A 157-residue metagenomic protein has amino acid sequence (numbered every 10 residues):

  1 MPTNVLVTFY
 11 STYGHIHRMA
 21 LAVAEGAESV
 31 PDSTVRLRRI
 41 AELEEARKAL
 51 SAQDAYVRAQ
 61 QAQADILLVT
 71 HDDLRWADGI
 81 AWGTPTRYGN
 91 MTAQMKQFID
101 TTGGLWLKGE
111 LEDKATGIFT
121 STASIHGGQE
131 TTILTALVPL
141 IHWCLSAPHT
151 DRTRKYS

Functional and structural regions predicted by a protein language model:
M1-E110: N-terminal beta1-alpha1-beta2 submodule of the flavodoxin-like/Rossmannoid cofactor-binding fold
E112-S157: Short, glycine-/small-residue-rich phosphate/pyrophosphate-handling segment
